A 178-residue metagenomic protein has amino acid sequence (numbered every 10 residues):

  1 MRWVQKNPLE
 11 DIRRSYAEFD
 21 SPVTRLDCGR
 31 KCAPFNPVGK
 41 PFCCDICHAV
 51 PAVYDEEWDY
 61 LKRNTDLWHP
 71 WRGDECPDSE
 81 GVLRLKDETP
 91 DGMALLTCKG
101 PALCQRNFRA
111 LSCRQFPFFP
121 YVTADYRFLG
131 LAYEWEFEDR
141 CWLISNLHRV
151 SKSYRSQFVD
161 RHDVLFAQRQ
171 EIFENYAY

Functional and structural regions predicted by a protein language model:
M1-Y178: Short loop/turn segments that flank or connect secondary-structure elements
